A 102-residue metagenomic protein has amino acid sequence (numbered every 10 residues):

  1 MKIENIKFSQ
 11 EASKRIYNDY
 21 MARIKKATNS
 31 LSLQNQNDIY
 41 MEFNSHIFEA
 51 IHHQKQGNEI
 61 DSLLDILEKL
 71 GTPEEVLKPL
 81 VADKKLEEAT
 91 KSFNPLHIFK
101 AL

Functional and structural regions predicted by a protein language model:
M1-Y40, A50: N-terminal leader/propeptide segments of preproteins
F43: Conserved phosphate/oxyanion-binding catalytic-loop motifs
H46: Histidine-centered active-site/metal-ligand motif
H52-L102: Cytosolic juxtamembrane regions of integral membrane proteins
